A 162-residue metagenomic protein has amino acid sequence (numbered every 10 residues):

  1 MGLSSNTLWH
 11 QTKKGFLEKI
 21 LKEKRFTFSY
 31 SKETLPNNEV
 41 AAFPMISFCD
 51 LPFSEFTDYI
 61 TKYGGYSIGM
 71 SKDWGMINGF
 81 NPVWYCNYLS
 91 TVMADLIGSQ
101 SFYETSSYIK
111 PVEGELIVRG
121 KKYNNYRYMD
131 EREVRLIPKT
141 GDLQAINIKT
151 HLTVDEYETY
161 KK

Functional and structural regions predicted by a protein language model:
M1-K162: NAD-dependent ADP-ribosyltransferases
